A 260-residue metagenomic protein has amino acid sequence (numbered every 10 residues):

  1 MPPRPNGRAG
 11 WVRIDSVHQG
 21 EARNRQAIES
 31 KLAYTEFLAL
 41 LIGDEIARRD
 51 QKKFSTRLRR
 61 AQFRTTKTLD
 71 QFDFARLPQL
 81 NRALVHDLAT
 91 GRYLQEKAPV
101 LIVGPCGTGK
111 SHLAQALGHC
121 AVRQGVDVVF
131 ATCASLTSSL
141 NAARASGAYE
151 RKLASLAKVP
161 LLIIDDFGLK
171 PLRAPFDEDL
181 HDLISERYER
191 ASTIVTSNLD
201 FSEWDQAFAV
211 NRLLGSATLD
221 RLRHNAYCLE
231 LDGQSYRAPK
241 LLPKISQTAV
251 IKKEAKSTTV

Functional and structural regions predicted by a protein language model:
M1-D15: Mobile-element integrase/transposase regions, centering on the N-terminal DNA-binding/Zn-coordinating module
H18-T65: Interdomain "pre-motor" coupling segment immediately N-terminal to P-loop NTPase/helicase cores
A22, A39-L40, T56, D70 (+8 more regions): Solvent-exposed alpha-helical segments within well-ordered globular domains of core cellular machineries
T56-R59, F63, D70-V100: Pre-Walker A (pre-P-loop) alpha-helix and adjacent loop at the N terminus of AAA/AAA+ ATPase modules, a conserved
R82-K158, A207, T259: Conserved P-loop
D127, S135-V159, F167-V260: Replace "adjacent to P-loop NTPase cores in ATP/GTP-dependent enzymes" with "adjacent to NTP-binding cores
